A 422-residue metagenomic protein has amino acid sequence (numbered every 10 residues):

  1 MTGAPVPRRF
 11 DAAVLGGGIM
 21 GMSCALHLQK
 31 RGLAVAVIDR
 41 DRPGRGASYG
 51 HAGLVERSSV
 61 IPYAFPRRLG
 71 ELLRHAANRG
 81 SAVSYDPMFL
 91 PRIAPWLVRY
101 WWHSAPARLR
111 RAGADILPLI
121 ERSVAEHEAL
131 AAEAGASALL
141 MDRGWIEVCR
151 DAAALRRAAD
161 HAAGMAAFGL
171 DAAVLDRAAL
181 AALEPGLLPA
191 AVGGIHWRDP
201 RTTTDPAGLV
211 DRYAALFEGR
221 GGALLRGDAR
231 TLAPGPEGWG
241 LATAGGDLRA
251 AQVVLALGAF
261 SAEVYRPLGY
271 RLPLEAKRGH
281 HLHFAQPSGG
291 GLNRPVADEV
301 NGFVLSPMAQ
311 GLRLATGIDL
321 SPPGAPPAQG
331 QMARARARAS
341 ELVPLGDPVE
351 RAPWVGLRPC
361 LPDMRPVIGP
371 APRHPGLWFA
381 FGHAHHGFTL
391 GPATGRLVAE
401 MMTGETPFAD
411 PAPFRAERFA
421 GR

Functional and structural regions predicted by a protein language model:
F10-V37: N-terminal Rossmann-like FAD-binding beta1-loop-alpha1 element of flavoenzymes
K30-G50: Glycine-rich FAD pyrophosphate-binding loop
G53-V55, S59, Y63-H103, T231-W239 (+1 more regions): Active-site substrate-recognition segment that forms the wall of the catalytic cavity or substrate channel
A94-A215: Rossmann-like flavin
A172, E299-V300, S340-R422: C-terminal catalytic lobe of FAD-dependent flavoproteins
L175-E184, A223-W239: A conserved short coil-to-beta-strand element within the FAD-binding core of flavoproteins
